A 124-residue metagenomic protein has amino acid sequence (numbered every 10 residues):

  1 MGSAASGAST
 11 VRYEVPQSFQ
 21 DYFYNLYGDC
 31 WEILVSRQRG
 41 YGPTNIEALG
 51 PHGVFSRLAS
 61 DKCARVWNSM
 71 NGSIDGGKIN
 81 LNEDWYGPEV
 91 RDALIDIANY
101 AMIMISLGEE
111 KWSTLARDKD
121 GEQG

Functional and structural regions predicted by a protein language model:
M1-G124: Intrinsically disordered, low-complexity regulatory regions that flank transcription factor DNA-binding cores
